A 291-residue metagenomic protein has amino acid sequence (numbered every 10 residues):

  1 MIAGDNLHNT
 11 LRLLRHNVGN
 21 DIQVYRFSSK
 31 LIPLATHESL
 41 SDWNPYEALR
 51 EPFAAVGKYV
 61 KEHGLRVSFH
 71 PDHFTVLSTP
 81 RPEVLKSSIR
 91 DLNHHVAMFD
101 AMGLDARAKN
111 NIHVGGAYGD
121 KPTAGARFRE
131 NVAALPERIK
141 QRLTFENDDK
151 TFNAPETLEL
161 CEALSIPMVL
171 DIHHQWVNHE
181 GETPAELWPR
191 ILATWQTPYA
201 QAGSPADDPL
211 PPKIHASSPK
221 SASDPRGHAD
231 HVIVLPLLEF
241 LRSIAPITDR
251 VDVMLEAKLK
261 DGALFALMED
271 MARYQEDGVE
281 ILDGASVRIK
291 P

Functional and structural regions predicted by a protein language model:
M1-H63, V67: N-terminal pre-domain/capping segments
A3-L11, Y46-F53, S88-N93, G125-V132 (+2 more regions): Well-ordered, non-membrane alpha-helical segments in soluble/globular domains
V18-N20, K61-E62, G103-R107, G203-L210 (+1 more regions): Short helix-terminating capping/connector loops at secondary-structure junctions
Q23-F27, V67-P71, A108-I112, Q141-E146 (+3 more regions): Hydrophobic faces of well-ordered beta-strands that scaffold small-molecule active sites in alpha/beta enzyme cores
K30-I32, D72-V76, H113-A117, E146-K150 (+3 more regions): Active-site beta-loop-alpha junctions enriched in small/polar residues
P45-A163: Active-site acidic/histidine proton-transfer and metal-coordination neighborhood in alpha/beta enzyme cores
G125-D207, P211: Acidic/histidine-rich catalytic cores of soluble enzymes
I166, V177-P291: Histidine-acidic metal/acid-base catalytic patches
